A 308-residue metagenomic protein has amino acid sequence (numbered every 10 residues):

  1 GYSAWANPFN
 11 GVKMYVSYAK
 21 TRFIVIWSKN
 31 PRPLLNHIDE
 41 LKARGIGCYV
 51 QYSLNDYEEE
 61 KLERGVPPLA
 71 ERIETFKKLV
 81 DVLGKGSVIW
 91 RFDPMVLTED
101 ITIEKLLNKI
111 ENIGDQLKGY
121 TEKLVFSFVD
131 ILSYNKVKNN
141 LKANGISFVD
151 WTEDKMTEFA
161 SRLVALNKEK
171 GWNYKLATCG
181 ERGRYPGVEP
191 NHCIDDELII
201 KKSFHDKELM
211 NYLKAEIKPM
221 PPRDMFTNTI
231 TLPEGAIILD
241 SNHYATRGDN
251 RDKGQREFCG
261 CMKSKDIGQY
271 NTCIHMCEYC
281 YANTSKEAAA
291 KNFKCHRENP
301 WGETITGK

Functional and structural regions predicted by a protein language model:
G1-E63, L69-K85, T284-K308: Conserved Radical SAM active-site core
S3, V12-V16, R247-D249, R256 (+2 more regions): Catalytic phosphate/metal-binding cores of nucleic-acid and nucleotide-processing enzymes, i.e., regions that mediate
L35-I38, L62-R64, E99-L106, N135-L141 (+1 more regions): A short acidic (Asp/Glu
E58-V66, P94-E104, K142-T152: Surface-exposed cleft-lining segments at the edges of enzyme active sites
E71-K138, S161-E181: Conserved C-terminal portion of the radical SAM core fold that forms the substrate/S-adenosylmethionine-binding
F126, A143-V164: Substrate-binding surface in catalytic domains of secreted glycosidases
K155-G260: A C-terminal junction/extension of Radical SAM enzymes
E257-S285: Local cysteine-cluster metal-coordination motifs and their immediate loop/turn environment, predominantly Fe-S cluster
